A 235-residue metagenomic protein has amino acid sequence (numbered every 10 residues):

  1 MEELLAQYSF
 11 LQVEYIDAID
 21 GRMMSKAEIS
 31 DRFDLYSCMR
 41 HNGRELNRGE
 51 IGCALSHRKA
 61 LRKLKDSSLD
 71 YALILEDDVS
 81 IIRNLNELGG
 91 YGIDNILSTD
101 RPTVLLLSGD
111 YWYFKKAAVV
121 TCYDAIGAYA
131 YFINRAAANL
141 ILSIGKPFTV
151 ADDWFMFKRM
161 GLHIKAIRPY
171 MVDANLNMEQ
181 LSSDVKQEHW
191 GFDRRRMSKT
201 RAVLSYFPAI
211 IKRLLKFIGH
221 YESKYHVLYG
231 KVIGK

Functional and structural regions predicted by a protein language model:
M1-L75, V79-K235: An acidic/histidine-cluster motif and surrounding catalytic segment that typifies divalent-metal-assisted enzyme active
